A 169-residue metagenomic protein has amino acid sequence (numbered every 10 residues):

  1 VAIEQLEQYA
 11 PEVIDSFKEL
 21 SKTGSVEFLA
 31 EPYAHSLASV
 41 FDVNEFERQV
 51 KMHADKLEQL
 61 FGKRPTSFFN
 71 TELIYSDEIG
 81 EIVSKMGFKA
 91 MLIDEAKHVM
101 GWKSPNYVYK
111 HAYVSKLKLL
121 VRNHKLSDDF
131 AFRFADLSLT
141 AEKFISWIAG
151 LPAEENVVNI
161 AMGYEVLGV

Functional and structural regions predicted by a protein language model:
V1-T66, L73-D128, S138-E155: Catalytic alpha-helical scaffold of carbohydrate-active enzymes acting on polysaccharides/glycoconjugates
F68-T71, I160: Short, conserved catalytic/metal-binding motifs centered on acidic residues
E72-S76, E165-G168: Gly/Ser/Thr-rich loops at beta-strand to alpha-helix junctions that form or flank small-molecule/cofactor-binding
F130-R133: Conserved NTP-donor binding/palm subdomain of two-metal-ion nucleotidyltransferases/polymerases, i.e., the charged
E154-M162, L167-V169: Active-site-proximal acidic segments at structured loop/helix or strand boundaries that coordinate catalytic metals
